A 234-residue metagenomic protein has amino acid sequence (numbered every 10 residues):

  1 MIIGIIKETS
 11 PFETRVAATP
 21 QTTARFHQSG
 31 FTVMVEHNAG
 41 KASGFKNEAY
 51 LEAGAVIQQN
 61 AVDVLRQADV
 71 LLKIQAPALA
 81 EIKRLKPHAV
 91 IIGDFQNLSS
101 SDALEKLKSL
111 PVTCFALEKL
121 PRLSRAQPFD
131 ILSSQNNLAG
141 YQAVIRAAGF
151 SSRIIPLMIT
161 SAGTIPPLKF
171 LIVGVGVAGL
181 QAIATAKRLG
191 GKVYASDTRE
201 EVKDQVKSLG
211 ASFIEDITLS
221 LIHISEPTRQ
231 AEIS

Functional and structural regions predicted by a protein language model:
I2, E8, L79-K169: Glycine/serine-rich phosphate-binding loop and adjoining beta1-alpha1 elements at the start of nucleotide-handling
I2-L110: An N-terminal-biased, well-structured beta-alpha scaffold segment characteristic of Rossmann-like dinucleotide-binding
K7-E8, F12-G40, P156-L221, S225: Glycine-rich phosphate/diphosphate-binding loop of Rossmann-like nucleotide-binding domains
H37, N60-A61, D94-Q96, L117-P121 (+2 more regions): Short beta->alpha connector loops at strand-helix junctions that form conserved, small/polar/Pro-enriched
L51-G54, I131-Q135, G210-E215: Short, hinge-like loop/turn segments at secondary-structure boundaries
A68-D69, S101-L104, S124-P128, Q205-V206 (+2 more regions): Short, charged, surface-exposed secondary-structure boundary motifs
I222-S234: Single conserved hydrophobic/aromatic residue that forms the stacking wall/gate of nucleotide- or nucleobase-binding
